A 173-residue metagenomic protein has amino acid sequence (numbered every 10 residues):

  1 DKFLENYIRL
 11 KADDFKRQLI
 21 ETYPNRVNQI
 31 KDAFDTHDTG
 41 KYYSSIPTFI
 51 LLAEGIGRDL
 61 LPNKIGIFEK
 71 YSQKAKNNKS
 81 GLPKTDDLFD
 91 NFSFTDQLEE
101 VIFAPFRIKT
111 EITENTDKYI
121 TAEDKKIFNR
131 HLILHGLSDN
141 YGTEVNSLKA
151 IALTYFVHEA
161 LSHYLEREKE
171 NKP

Functional and structural regions predicted by a protein language model:
D1-Y43: Charged alpha-helical initiation segments
Y43-P173: Amphipathic, oligomerization/interface secondary-structure segments
